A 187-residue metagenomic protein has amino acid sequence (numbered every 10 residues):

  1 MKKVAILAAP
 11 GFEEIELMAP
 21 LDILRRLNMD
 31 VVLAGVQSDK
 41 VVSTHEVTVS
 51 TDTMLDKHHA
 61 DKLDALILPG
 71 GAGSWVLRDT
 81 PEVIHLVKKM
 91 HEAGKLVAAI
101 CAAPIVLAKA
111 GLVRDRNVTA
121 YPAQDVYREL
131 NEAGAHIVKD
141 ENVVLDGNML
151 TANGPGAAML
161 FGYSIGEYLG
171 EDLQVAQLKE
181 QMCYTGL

Functional and structural regions predicted by a protein language model:
M1-A93, V97, I105-K109, D115 (+3 more regions): Extended, subdomain-level signal for the structured scaffold at the beginning of enzyme domains
C101: Catalytic nucleophile serine of serine hydrolases, specifically the conserved "nucleophile elbow" pentapeptide
V118: Anionic-ligand binding patches
Y121: Catalytic cores of processing enzymes, dominated by hydrolases/peptidases, characterized by acidic/His-rich
